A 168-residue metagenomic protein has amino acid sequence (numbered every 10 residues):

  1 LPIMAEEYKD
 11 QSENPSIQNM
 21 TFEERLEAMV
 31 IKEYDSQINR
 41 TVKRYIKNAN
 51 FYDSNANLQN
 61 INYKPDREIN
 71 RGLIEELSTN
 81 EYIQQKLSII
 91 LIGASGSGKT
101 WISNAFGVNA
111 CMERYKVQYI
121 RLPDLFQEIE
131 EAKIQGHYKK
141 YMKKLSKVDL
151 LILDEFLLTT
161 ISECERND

Functional and structural regions predicted by a protein language model:
P2-D53: Interdomain "pre-motor" coupling segment immediately N-terminal to P-loop NTPase/helicase cores
A56-N80: N-terminal pre-Walker A segment at the start of P-loop NTPase domains
R67-E75, V117-S146: Short glycine-rich substrate-engagement loop in P-loop NTPases that contacts/grips substrate
I83-I90: Pre-Walker A (Motif I) flank of P-loop NTPase domains
L87, R114-K116, K147-L151: Loop/turn-to-beta-strand initiation segments
I90-Y115: Walker A/P-loop
G136-D168: Conserved nucleotide-sensing/catalytic segment adjacent to the nucleotide-binding pocket in NTP-handling enzymes
